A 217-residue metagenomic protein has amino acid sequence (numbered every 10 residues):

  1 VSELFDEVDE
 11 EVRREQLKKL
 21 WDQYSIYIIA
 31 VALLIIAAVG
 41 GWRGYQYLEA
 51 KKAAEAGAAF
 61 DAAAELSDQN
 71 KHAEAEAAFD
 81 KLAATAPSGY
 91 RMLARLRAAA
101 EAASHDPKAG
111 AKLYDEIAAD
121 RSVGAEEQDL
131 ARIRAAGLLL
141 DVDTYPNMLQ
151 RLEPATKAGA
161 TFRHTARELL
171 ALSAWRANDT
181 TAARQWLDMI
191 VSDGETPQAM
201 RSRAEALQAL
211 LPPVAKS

Functional and structural regions predicted by a protein language model:
V1-L34, E55: N-terminal positive-inside, membrane-proximal cytosolic segments immediately preceding the first
V1-L4, L66, V191: Membrane-proximal soluble domains of inner-membrane proteins
Q23-I26, I36-Q46, K216: Short, low-structural-confidence N-terminal segments
A38-F60: Transmembrane signal-anchor/signal-peptide helices with a preference for the extracytoplasmic
A53, A58-L93: Short extracytoplasmic
A86-S217: Soluble extracytoplasmic domains of inner/organellar membrane proteins
